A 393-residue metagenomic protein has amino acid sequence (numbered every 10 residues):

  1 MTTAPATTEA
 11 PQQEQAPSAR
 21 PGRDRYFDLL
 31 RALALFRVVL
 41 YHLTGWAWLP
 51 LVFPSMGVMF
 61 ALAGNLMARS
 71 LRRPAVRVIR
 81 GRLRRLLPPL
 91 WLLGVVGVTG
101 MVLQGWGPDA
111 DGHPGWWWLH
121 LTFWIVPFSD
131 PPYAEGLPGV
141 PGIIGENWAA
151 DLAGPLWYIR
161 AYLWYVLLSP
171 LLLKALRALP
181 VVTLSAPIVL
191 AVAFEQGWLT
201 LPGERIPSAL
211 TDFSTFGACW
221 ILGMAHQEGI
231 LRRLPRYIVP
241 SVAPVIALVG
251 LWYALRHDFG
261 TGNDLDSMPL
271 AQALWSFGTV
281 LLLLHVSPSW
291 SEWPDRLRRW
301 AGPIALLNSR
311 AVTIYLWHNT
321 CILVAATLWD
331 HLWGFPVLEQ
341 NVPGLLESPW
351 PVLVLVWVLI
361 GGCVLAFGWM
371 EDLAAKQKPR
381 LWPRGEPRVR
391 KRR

Functional and structural regions predicted by a protein language model:
T2-R393: Alpha-helical transmembrane segments and their immediate juxtamembrane cytosolic regions
